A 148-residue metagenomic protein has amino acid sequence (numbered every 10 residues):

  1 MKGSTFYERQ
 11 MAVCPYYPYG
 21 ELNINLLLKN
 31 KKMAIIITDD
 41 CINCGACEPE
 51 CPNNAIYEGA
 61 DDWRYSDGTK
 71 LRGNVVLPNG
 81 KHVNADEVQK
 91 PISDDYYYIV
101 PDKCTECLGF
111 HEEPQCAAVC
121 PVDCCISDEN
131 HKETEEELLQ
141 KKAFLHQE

Functional and structural regions predicted by a protein language model:
F6, P15-M33, Y57-E148: Flanking helices and flexible, charged tails adjoining ferredoxin-like Fe-S electron-transfer domains in multi-subunit
I36-T38: Local sequence-structure signature of Cys/Sec-based thiol-disulfide redox active-site neighborhoods
I42-P52, T105, A117-P121: Cys/His/Pro-rich metal-binding microdomains
